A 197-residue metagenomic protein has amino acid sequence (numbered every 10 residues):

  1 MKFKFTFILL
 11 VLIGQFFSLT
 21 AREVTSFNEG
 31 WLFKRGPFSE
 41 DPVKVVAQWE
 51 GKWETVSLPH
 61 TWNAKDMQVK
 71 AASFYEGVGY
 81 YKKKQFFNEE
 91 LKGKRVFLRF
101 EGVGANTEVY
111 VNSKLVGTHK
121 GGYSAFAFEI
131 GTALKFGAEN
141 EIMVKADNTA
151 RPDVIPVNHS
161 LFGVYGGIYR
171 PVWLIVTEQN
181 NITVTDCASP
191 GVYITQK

Functional and structural regions predicted by a protein language model:
M1, L9-L10, W62-K70, Q85: Generic low-polarity alpha-helical segments
M1-E23: Bacterial Sec-dependent N-terminal signal peptides
F5, A72, T185-C187: Compositionally biased, low-complexity linear motifs
F5-F7, Q68, G102, W173: Sequence-pattern detector for short linear motifs and compositional/periodic biases rather than a specific fold
I8, S18-L19, A72, F100 (+1 more regions): A general structural-boundary detector
T20-Q68, A72, E141, K145 (+3 more regions): Accessory carbohydrate-binding/adhesion or oligomerization-edge regions at the termini of glycan-active proteins
L32-F38, E76-G191: Accessory beta-strand-rich segments of carbohydrate-active enzymes
T195-K197: Short, solvent-exposed loop/linker segments at the N-terminal edge of repeated beta-sheet extracellular domains
